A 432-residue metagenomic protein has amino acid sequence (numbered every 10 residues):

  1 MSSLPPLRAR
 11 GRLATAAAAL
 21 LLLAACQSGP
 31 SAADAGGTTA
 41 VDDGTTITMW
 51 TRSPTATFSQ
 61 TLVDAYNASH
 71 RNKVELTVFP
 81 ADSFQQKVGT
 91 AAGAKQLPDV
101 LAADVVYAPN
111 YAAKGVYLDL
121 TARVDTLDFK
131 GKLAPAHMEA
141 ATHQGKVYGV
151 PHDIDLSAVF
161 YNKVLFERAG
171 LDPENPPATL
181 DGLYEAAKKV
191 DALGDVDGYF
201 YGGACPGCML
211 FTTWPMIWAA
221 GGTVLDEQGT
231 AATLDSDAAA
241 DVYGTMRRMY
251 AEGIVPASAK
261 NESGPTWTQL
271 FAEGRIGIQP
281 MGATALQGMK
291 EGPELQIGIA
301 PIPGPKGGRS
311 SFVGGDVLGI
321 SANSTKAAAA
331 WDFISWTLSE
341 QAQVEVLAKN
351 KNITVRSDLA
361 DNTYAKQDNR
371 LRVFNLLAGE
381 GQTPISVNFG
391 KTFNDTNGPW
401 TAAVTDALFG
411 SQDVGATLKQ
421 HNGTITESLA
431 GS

Functional and structural regions predicted by a protein language model:
S2-N110, D125-F129, P173, G304-K306 (+5 more regions): Conserved N-terminal structural module of periplasmic/extracytoplasmic solute-binding proteins
R52, T212, Y243-K326: Extracytoplasmic/periplasmic substrate-binding proteins
A91, P98-D99, L127-L165, G308-R309 (+1 more regions): A structural signal for short loop-to-beta-strand junctions that line the ligand-binding cleft of periplasmic/secreted
V106-L156, M209-T212, G298-A300, Y364-D368: Hinge/lid segment of periplasmic solute-binding proteins
Y148-H152, S157, D181-A232, I276: Extracytoplasmic/periplasmic solute-binding protein
E167-R168, P173, A251, E380-S432: Conserved C-terminal helix/tail region of periplasmic/extracytoplasmic solute-binding proteins
A186-K189, G229-A259: Glycine-centered hinge/linker elements that transmit conformational signals in sensory and ligand-binding systems
I297, A348-G398, D406: Long, aromatic- and glycine/proline-rich binding clefts that accommodate carbohydrate-like moieties
